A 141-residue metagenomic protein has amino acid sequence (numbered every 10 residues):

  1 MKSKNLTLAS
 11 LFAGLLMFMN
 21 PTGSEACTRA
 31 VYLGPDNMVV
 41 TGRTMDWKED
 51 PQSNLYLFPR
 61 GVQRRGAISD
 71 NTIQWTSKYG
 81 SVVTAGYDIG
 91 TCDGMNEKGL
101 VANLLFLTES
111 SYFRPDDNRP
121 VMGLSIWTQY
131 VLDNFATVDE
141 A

Functional and structural regions predicted by a protein language model:
M1-S10: Bacterial N-terminal signal peptides that target proteins for export
A9-N20: Bacterial N-terminal signal peptides
L16-F18, L33, G94, A141: A generic structural signal for short, solvent-exposed coil/turn residues that cap or connect secondary-structure
N20-A26: Sec/Tat signal peptide C-region and signal peptidase I cleavage site
A26-R119: A contiguous strand-loop segment
L33, N118-E140: Alpha/propeptide regions of enzymes that mature by internal proteolysis
